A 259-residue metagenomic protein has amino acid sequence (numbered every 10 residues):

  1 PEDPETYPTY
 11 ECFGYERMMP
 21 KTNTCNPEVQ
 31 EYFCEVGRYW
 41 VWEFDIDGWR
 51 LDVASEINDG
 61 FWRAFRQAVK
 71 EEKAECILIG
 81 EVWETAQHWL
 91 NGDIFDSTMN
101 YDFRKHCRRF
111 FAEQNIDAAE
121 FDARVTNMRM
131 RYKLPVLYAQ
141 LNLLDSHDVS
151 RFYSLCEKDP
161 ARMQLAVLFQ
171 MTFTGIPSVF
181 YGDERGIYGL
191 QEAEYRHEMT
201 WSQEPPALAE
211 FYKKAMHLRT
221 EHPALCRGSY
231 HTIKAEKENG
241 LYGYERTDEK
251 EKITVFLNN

Functional and structural regions predicted by a protein language model:
P1-E43, F65-E71, H88: Substrate-binding/active-site clefts of carbohydrate-active enzymes
Y15-Q30, D47-E56, H106-I116, S150-K158 (+1 more regions): The substrate-binding groove and active-site-proximal loops of carbohydrate-active enzymes, especially glycoside
Q30-F33, W62, M163, L208: Aromatic/hydrophobic pocket-lining residues that form the small-molecule binding cavity in soluble enzyme cores
F33, W40, L51, L78 (+6 more regions): Conserved, mostly hydrophobic/aromatic
W42, D52-P135, F169, Y188-K214 (+1 more regions): Active-site-proximal helices and loops of the catalytic beta/alpha 8
D45-G48, K73-C76, T174-P177: Loop/turn elements at helix/coil->beta-strand transitions in domains of secreted/extracellular proteins
M128-L225: Active-site-proximal substrate-binding groove within the catalytic cores of carbohydrate-active enzymes
I233-N259: Carbohydrate-binding surface patches
